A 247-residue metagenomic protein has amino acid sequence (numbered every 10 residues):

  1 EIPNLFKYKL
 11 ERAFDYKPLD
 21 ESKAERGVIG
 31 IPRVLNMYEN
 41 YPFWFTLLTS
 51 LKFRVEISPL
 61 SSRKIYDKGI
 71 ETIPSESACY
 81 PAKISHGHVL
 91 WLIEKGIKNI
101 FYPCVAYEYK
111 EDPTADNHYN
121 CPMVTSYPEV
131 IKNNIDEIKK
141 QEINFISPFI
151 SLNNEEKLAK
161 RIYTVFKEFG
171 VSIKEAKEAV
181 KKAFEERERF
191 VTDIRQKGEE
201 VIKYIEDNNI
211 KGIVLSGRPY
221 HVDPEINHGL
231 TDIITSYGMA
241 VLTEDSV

Functional and structural regions predicted by a protein language model:
E1-V247: An N-terminal assembly and electron-transfer interface module characteristic of large anaerobic redox and radical
